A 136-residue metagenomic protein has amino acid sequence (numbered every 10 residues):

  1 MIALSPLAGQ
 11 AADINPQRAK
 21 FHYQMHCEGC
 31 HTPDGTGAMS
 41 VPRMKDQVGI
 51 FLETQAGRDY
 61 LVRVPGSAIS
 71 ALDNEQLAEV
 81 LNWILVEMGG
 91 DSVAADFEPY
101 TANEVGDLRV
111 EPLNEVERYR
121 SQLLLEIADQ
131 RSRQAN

Functional and structural regions predicted by a protein language model:
M1-P6: Bacterial N-terminal signal peptides
G9-A11: Boundary at the C-terminal end of the N-terminal hydrophobic targeting segment
P16, K20, T36-S70: Gly/Gly-Pro-rich "capping" loops immediately C-terminal to redox-active cysteine motifs in periplasmic/lumenal
R18-Q24, G90-D91: Short sequence/structural segments immediately N-terminal
Y23-P33, V80: The canonical Cys-X-X-Cys-His
H31-T36, L85-V86: Detector for the c-type heme attachment site
A71-L81: Mature extracytoplasmic domains of secretory-pathway proteins
E75, V86-N136: Flexible coil segments in periplasmic/lumen-exposed cytochrome c-class electron-transfer proteins
